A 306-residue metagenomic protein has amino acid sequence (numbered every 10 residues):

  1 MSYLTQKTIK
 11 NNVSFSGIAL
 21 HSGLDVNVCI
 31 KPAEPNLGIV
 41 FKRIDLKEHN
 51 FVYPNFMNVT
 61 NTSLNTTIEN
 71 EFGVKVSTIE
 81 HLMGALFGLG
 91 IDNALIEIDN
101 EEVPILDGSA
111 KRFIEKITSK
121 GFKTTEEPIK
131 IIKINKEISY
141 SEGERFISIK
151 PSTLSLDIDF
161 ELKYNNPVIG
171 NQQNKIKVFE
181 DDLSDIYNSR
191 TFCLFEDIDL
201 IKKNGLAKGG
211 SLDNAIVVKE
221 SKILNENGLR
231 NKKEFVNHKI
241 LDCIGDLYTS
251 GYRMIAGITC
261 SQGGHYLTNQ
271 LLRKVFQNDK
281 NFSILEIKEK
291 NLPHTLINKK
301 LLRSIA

Functional and structural regions predicted by a protein language model:
M1-D92, E97-A306: C-terminal regulatory domains involved in ligand/effector binding and gene-expression control
